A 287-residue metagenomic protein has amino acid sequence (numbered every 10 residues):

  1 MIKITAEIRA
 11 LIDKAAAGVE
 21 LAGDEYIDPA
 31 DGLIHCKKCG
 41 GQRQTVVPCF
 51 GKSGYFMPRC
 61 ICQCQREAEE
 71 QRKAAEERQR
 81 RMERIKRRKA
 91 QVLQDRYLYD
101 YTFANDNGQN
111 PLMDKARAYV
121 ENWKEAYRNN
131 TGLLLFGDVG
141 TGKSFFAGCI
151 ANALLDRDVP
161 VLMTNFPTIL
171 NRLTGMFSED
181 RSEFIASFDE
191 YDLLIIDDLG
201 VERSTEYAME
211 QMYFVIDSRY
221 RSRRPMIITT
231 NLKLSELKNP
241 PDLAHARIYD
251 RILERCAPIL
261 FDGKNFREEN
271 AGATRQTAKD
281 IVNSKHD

Functional and structural regions predicted by a protein language model:
M1-N107, E269-D287: A short, basic N-terminal segment
V92-L133: Pre-Walker A (pre-P-loop) alpha-helix and adjacent loop at the N terminus of AAA/AAA+ ATPase modules, a conserved
P111-V120, R128, A151-Y191, R203-E210: Short glycine-rich substrate-engagement loop in P-loop NTPases that contacts/grips substrate
Y127-A147: Walker A/P-loop nucleotide-binding motif
L133, L162, I195, I227 (+1 more regions): Hydrophobic/aromatic beta-strand patches that form the interior of the parallel beta-sheet core in alpha/beta enzyme
V159-P160, E190-L193, S222-I228: Loop/turn-to-beta-strand initiation segments
N171-L173, E202-D287: Replace "adjacent to P-loop NTPase cores in ATP/GTP-dependent enzymes" with "adjacent to NTP-binding cores
D198-L199: Walker B catalytic acidic pair
